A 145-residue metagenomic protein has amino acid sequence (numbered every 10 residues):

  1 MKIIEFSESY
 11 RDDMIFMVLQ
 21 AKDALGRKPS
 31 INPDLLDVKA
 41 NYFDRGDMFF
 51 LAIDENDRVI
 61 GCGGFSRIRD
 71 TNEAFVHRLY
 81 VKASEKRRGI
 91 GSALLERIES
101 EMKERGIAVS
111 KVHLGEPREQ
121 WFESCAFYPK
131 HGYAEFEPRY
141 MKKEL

Functional and structural regions predicted by a protein language model:
M1-K2: Extreme N-terminal starter segment of soluble prokaryotic enzymes
E5-H77, K82, L95, E101 (+1 more regions): Acetyl-CoA-dependent GNAT
V81, R87-S100, A126, K130: Conserved acetyl-CoA-binding loop-helix of GNAT-fold acetyltransferases
K86, K111-S124, K142-L145: Conserved beta-strand-loop-alpha-helix junction that forms the acyl-donor binding cleft
I90, I107, Y133: Short phosphate-binding/catalytic loops that engage adenosine nucleotides
L95, M102-E116: Conserved GNAT acetyl-CoA-binding A-motif
K130, A134, R139-L145: Terminal substrate-recognition subdomain of acyl/acetyltransferases
